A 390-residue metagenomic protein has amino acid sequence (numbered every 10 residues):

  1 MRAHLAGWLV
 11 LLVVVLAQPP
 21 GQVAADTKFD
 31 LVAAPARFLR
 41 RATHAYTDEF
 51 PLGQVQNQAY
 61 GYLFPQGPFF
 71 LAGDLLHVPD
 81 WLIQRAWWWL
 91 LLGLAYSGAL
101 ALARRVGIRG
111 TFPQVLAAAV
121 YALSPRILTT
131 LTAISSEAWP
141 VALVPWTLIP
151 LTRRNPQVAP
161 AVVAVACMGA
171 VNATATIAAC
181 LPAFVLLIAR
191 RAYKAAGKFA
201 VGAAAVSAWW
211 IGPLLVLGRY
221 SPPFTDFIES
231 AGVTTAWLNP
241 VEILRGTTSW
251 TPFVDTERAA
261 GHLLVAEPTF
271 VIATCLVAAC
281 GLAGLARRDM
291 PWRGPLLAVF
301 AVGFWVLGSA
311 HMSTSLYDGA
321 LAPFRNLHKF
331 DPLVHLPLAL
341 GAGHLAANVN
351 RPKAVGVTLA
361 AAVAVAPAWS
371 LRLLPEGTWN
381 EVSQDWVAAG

Functional and structural regions predicted by a protein language model:
M1, R104-R109, T152-P160, I188-A195 (+2 more regions): Membrane-interface junctions at the ends of membrane-embedded or membrane-associated helices
M1-Q18, A360: Start-transfer (signal-anchor) and selected internal transmembrane alpha helices of multi-pass inner/ER membrane
L11-Y96, A119, L123-A142, G246-T247 (+1 more regions): Membrane-interface coil-to-helix junctions
F38-L39, L92-V106, G110-R190, A196-L214 (+1 more regions): Membrane-embedded helix bundles of polyisoprenyl
A42-F50, Y60, G202-A286: Periplasmic/ER-lumenal interhelical loops and adjacent helix-loop junctions in multi-pass membrane proteins
I127-A138, A259-A266, L296-L345, E381: Membrane-helix boundary/interfacial segments in multi-pass membrane proteins
R191-A196, A278-S313, R351-A354: Membrane-interface helix-loop-helix junctions at transmembrane boundaries of multi-pass membrane enzymes, predominantly
A361-G390: Extracytoplasmic
